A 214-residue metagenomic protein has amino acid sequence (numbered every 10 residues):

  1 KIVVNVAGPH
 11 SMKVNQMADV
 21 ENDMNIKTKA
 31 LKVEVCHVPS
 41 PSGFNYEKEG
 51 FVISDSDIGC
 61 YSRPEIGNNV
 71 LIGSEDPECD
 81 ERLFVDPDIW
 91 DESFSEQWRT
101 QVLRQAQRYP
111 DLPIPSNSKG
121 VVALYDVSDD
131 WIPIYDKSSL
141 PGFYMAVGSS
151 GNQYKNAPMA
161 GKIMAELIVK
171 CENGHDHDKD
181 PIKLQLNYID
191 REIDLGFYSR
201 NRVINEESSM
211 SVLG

Functional and structural regions predicted by a protein language model:
K1-I2: Core beta-strand elements of the Rossmann-like FAD/NAD(P) dinucleotide-binding domain in flavoenzyme oxidoreductases
N5-P141: Active-site substrate-recognition segment that forms the wall of the catalytic cavity or substrate channel
S139-G214: C-terminal lid/capping helical subdomain adjacent to the catalytic/cofactor pocket in oxidative enzymes
